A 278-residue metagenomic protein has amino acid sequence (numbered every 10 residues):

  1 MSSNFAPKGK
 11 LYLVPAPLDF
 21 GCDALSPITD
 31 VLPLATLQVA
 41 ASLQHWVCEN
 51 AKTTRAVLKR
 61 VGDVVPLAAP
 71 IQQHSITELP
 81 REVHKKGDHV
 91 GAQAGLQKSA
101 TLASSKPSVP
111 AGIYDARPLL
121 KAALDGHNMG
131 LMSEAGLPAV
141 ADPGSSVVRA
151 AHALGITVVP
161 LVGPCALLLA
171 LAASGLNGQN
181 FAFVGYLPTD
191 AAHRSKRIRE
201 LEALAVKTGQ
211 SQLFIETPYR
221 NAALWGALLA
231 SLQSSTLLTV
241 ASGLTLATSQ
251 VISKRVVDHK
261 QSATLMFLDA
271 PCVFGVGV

Functional and structural regions predicted by a protein language model:
S2, K8-Y12, S75, L124-N128 (+1 more regions): A contiguous loop/helix-start segment that scaffolds small-molecule binding in enzyme catalytic cores
S2-K86, Q97: Glycine-rich, flexible N-terminal cofactor/catalytic loop recognition
L18-F20, K52, E134-P138, P218-R220 (+1 more regions): Short glycine-rich anion-binding loops that position phosphate/pyrophosphate groups of nucleotides and phosphorylated
A35-L37, G62-V64, S146-V148, A227-Q233 (+1 more regions): Short, solvent-exposed amphipathic alpha-helical segments in soluble enzyme and RNA/protein-processing domains
A40-W46, I156-V159, S211-Q212: Short active-site oxyanion
V47-E49, G130-A135, S211-E216: Acidic beta-strand-to-loop metal/phosphate-binding motif
E78-A141, S145, A150-A153: Glycine/small-residue-rich loop that forms an oxyanion/phosphate-binding "nest" at active or ligand-binding sites
A141-L204: Class I SAM-dependent methyltransferase SAM-binding "motif I" and its flanking Rossmann-like core
